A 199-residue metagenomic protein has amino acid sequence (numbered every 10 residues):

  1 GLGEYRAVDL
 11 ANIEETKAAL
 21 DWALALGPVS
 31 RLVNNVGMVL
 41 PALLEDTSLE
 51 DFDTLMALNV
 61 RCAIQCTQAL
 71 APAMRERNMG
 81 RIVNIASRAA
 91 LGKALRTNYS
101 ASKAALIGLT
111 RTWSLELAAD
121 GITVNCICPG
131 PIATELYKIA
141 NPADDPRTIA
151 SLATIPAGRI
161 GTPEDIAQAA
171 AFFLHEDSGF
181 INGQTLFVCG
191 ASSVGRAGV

Functional and structural regions predicted by a protein language model:
N35-L40, A191: Conserved NAD(P)H cofactor-binding loop of Rossmann-fold oxidoreductase domains
L43-L44, D51-T54, R147, S151: Substrate-binding pocket helix/loop in short-chain dehydrogenase/reductase
T47, R88, K93-A101, T112 (+1 more regions): Active-site loop-to-helix junction immediately N-terminal to the catalytic Tyr of the SDR YXXXK motif in Rossmann-fold
T67, S102, T110: Active-site helix of classical SDR
L91, C128-I139, V188: Short, flexible catalytic-loop segment of classical short-chain dehydrogenase/reductase
A118, T123, I181-G183: Short, small/polar-rich loop/turn modules that mediate ligand/substrate recognition or access, typified
A171, N182-V199: Short C-terminal tail/terminal secondary-structure segment of NAD(P)H-dependent dehydrogenase/reductase domains
